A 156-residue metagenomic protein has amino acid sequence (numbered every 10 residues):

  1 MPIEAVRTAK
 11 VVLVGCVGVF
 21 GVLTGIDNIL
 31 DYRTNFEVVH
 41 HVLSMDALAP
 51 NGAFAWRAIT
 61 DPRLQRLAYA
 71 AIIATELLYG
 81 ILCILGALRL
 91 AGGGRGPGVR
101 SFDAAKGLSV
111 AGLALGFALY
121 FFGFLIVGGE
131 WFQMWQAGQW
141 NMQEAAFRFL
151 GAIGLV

Functional and structural regions predicted by a protein language model:
M1-A5: Short, Lys/Arg-rich, polar N-terminal cytosolic tail immediately upstream of the first transmembrane signal-anchor
V6-V38: N-terminal signal-anchor transmembrane alpha helix
K10-C16, I72, S109-L119: Hydrophobic alpha-helical transmembrane segments of polytopic
R33-L64: Membrane-interface interhelical connector segments
A58-Y79: Individual transmembrane alpha-helix segments
I81-V110: Cytoplasmic juxtamembrane regions at transmembrane-helix boundaries
A114-V156: Alpha-helical transmembrane segments of multi-pass integral membrane proteins, characterized by long hydrophobic
